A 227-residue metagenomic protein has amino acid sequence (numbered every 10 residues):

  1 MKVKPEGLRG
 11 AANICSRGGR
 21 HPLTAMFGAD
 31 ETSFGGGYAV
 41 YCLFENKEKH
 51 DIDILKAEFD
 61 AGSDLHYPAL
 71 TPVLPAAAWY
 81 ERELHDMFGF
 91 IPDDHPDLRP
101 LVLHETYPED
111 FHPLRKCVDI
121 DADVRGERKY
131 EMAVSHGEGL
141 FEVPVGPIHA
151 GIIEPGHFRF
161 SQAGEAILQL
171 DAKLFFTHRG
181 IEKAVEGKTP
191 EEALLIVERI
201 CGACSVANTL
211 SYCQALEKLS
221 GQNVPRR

Functional and structural regions predicted by a protein language model:
M1-L170: Terminal low-complexity/charged segments
F141-R227: Active-site- and interface-proximal helix/loop "cap" or "latch" segments in soluble metabolic and energy-transducing
